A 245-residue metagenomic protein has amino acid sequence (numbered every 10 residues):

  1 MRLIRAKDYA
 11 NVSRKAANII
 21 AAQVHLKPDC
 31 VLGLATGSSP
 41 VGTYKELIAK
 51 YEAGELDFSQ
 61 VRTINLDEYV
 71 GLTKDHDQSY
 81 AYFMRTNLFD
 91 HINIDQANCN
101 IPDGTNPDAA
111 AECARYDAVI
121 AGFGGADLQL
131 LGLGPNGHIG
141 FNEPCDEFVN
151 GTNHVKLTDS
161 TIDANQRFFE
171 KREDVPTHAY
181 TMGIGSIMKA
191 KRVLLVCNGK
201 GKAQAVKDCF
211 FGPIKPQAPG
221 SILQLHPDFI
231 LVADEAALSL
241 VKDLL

Functional and structural regions predicted by a protein language model:
R2-R115, V119-G122: N-terminal active-site beta-alpha-beta segment that forms phosphate/nucleotide-binding and substrate-recognition loops
I4, L72-Q78, Y82-T86, H91-L245: Conserved phosphate- and dinucleotide-binding cores of soluble alpha/beta proteins, encompassing both enzyme active
